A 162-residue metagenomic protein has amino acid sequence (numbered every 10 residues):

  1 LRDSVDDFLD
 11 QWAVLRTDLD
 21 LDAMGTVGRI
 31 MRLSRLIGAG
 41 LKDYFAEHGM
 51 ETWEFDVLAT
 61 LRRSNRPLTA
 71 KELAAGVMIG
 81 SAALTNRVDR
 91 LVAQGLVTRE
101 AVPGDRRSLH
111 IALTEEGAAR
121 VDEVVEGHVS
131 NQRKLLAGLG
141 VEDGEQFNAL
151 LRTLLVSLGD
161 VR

Functional and structural regions predicted by a protein language model:
L1-D18, E142-R162: C-terminal regulatory/oligomerization modules of transcriptional regulators
L1-H48: N-terminal leader segment of winged-helix/HTH proteins
E54-L58: Short alpha-helical "packing" element that flanks the helix-turn-helix/winged-helix DNA-binding module
S64-T69: Short capping segments at the starts of secondary-structure elements
E72-A74: A short acidic, leucine-rich amphipathic alpha-helix
G80: Helix-turn-helix DNA-binding motif, specifically the short coil turn and the N-cap/start of the second
R87-A149: Charged, amphipathic alpha-helical coiled-coil/dimerization segments
